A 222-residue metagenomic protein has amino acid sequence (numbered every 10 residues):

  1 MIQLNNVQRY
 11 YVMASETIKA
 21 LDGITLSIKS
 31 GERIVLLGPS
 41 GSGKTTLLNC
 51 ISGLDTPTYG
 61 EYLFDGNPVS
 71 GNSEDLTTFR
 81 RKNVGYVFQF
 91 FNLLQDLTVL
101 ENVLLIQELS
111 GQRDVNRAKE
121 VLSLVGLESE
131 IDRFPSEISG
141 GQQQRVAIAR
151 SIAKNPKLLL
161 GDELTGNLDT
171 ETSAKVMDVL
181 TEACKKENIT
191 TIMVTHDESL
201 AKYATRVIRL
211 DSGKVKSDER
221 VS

Functional and structural regions predicted by a protein language model:
I2-V207: ABC family nucleotide-binding domain
V207-E219: H-loop (His-switch) and adjacent beta-strand-loop-beta switch element of ABC-type ATPase nucleotide-binding domains
